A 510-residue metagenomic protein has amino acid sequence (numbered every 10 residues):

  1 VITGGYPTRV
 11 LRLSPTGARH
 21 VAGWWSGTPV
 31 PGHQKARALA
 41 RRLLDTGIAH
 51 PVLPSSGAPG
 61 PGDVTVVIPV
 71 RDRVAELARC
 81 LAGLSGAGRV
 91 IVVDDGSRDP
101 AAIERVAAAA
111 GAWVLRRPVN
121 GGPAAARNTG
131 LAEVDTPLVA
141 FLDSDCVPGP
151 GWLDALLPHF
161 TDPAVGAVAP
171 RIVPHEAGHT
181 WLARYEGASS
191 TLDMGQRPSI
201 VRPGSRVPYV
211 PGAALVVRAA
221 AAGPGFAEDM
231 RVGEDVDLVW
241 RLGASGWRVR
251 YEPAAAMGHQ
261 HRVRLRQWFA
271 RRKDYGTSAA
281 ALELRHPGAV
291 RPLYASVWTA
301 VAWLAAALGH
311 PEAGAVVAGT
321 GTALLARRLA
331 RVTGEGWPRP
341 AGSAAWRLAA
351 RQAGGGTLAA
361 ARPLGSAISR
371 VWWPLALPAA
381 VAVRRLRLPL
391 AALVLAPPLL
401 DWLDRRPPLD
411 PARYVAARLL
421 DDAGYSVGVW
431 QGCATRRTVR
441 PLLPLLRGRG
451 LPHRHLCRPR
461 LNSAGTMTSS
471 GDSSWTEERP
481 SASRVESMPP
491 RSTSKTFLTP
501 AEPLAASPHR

Functional and structural regions predicted by a protein language model:
V1-P7, L11-L13, R19-A82: N-proximal low-complexity "stem/linker" segments adjacent to membrane-targeting elements
A75, D99-A101, C146-H159: Acidic donor-binding/catalytic loop of UDP-sugar-dependent glycosyltransferases, especially processive GT2
L81-R116: Acidic donor-binding segment of Leloir-type glycosyltransferases
R117-V134, S144, P150, A155 (+1 more regions): Glycine-rich, basic loop-to-helix element that forms the pyrophosphate-binding segment of sugar-nucleotide handling
V139: Short aromatic/hydrophobic "clamp" motif used to bind/position activated sugar donors
P150-A183, Q260: Conserved donor NDP-sugar-binding/catalytic core segment of glycosyltransferases
P170, E186-V207: Short, flexible, basic/aromatic active-site loop/helix in glycosyltransferases
R458-P503, S507-R510: Low-acidity, Ser/Thr- and Arg-rich intrinsically disordered low-complexity segments
